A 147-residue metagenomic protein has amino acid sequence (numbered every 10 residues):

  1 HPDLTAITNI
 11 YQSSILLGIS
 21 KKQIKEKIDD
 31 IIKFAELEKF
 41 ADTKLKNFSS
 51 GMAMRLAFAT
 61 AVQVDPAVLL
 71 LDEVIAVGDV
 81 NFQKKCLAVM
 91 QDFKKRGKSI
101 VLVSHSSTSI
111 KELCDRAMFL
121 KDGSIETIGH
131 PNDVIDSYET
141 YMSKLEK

Functional and structural regions predicted by a protein language model:
Y11, I15, Q23-F40, A57: Conserved ABC ATPase "signature" region
K44-G51: Conserved ABC ATPase signature
V62-L71: A short, proline-enriched helix->beta-strand linker immediately N-terminal to the Walker B motif in ABC-type P-loop
S104-H105: H-loop/switch region of ABC-family ATPase nucleotide-binding domains
I110-E112: A short, surface-exposed alpha-helical micro-motif characterized by mixed small hydrophobic and charged/polar residues
D122-G123, Y138: Conserved ABC ATPase "signature" C-loop
I128-G129: ABC ATPase "signature
